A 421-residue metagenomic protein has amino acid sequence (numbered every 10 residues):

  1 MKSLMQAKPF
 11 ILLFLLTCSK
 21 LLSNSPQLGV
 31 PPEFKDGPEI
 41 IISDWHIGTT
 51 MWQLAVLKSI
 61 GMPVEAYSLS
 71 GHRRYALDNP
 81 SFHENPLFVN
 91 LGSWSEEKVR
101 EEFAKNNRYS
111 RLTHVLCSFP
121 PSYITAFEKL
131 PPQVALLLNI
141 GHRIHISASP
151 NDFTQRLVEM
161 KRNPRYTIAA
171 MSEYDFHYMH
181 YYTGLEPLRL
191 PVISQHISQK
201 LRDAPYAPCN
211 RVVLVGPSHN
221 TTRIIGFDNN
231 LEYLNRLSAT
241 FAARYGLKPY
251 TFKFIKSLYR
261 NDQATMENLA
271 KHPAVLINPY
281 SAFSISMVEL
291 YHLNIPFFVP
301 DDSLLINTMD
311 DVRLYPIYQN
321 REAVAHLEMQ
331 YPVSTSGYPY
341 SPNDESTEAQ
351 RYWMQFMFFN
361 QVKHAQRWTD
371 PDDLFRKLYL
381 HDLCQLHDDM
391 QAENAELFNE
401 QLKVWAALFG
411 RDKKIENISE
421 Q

Functional and structural regions predicted by a protein language model:
K8-K20: Cleavable N-terminal signal peptides of Sec/SRP-targeted secreted and luminal proteins
S19, N24-A126, K403-E420: N-terminal pre-catalytic "stem/leader" segment of glycosyltransferase-like enzymes
I42-G48, S68-G71, G92-W94, V115-S122 (+4 more regions): Structural motif
S118-N210, G216-T221, S336, S346: Catalytic core of nucleotide-activated saccharide and alditol-phosphate transferases
Y178-Y181, L185, V192-T265, S286: Conserved catalytic-core segment of nucleotide-activated headgroup transferases in glycan assembly
A270-P279: Acidic donor-binding loop of glycosyltransferase active sites
P279-Y280, S284-E396: Catalytic binding pocket for nucleotide-activated donors in carbohydrate/polymer assembly enzymes
R376-C384, N394-Q421: C-terminal alpha-helical cap of glycosyltransferases
